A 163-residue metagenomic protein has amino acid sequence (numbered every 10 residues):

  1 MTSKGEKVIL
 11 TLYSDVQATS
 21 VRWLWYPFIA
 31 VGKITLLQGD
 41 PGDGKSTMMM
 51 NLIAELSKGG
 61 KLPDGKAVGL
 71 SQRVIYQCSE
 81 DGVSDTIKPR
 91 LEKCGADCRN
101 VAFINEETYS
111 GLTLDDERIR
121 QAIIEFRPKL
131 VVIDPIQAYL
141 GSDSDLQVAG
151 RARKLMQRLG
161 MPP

Functional and structural regions predicted by a protein language model:
T2-K4, L10, T19-S20, L24-Y26 (+3 more regions): Conserved inter-motif catalytic segment of the P-loop NTP-binding fold
I34: Walker A (P-loop) ATP-phosphate-binding motif of ABC ATPase nucleotide-binding domains
Q38: Residues at the beta-strand->loop junction immediately N-terminal to the Walker
M48, L52: Hydrophobic positions on the alpha1 helix immediately C-terminal to the Walker A/P-loop
S57: Gly/Ala-rich phosphate-binding loop of Rossmann-like dinucleotide-binding domains, activating on the conserved
L159-P163: Sensor-1/coupling segment of RecA-like P-loop NTPase cores
